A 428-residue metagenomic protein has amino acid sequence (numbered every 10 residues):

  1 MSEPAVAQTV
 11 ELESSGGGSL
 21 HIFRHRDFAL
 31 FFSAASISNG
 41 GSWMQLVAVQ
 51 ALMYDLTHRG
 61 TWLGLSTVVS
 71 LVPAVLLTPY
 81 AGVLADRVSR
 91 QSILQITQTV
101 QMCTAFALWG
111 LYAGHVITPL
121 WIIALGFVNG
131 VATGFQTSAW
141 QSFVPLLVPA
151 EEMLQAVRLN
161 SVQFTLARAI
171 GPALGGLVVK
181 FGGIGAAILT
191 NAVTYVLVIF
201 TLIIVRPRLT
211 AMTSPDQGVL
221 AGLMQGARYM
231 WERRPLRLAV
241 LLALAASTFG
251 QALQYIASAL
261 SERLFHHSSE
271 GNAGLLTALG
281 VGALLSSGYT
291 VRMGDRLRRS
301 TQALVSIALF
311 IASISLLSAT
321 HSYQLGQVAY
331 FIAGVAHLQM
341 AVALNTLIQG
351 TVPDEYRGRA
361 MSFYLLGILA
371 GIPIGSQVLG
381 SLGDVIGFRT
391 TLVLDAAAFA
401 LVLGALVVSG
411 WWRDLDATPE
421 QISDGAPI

Functional and structural regions predicted by a protein language model:
M1-I428: Alpha-helical transmembrane-bundle signature of multi-pass membrane transport and export proteins
